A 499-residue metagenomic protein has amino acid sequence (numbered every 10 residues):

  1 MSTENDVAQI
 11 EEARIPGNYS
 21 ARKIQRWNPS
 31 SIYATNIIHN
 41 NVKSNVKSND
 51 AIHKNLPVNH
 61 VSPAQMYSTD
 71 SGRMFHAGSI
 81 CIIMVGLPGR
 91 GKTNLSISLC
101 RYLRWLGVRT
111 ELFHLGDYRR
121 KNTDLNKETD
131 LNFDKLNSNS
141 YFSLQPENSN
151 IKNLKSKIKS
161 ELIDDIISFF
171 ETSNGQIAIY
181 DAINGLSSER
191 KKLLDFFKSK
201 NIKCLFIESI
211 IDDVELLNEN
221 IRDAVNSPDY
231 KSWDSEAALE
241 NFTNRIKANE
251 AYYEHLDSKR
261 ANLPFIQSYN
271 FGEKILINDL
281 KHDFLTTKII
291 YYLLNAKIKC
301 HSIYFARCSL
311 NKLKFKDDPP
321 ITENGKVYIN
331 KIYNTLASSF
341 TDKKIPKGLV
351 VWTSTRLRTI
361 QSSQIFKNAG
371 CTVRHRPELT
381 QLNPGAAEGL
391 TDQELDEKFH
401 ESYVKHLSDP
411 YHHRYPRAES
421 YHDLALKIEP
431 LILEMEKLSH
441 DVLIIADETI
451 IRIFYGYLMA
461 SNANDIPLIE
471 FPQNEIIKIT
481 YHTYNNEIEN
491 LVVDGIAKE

Functional and structural regions predicted by a protein language model:
S2-H60: Charged, amphipathic alpha-helical linker segments immediately N-terminal to NTP-binding catalytic cores
T3-I15, H53-R73, D257-S258, K274-S302 (+7 more regions): Acidic, low-complexity terminal tails and accessory targeting/binding regions of phosphate-metabolizing enzymes
I52, K299-C371, K398, E419-Y421 (+1 more regions): Active-site-proximal alpha-helix that buttresses catalytic centers in soluble enzyme cores
G78, N122, L136-D212, S439-H440: Glycine-rich phosphate-binding loop used to anchor ATP phosphates in small-molecule kinases, encompassing both
T93-I167, P384: Conserved substrate/cofactor phosphate-moiety recognition/catalytic segment in nucleotide-dependent phosphotransferases
D130-S143, L216-S232, K312-K314, P320 (+2 more regions): Phosphate-handling substructures
Y141-N150, F197-H255: A glycine- and Lys/Arg-enriched "phosphate-lid" helix/loop adjacent to the NTP-binding pocket of small-molecule kinases
N226-L294: Small-molecule kinase domains that catalyze NTP-dependent phosphoryl transfer to phosphate-bearing small molecules
